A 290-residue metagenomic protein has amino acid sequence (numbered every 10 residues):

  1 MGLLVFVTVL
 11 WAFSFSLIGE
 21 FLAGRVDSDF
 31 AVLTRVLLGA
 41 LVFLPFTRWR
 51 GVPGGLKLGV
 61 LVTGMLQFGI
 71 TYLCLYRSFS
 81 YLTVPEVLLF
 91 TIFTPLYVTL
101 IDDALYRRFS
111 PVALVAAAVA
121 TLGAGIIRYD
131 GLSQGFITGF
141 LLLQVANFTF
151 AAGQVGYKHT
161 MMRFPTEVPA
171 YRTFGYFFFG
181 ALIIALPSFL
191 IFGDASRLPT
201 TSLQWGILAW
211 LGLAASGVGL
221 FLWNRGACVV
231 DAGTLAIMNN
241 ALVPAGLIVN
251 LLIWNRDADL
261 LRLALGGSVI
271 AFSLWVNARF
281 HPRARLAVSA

Functional and structural regions predicted by a protein language model:
M1, G24-D29, V52-L58, Y129-T149 (+2 more regions): Juxtamembrane helix-entry segments on the extracytoplasmic side of multipass membrane proteins
L10, S14-F15, L44-V87, T91 (+2 more regions): Specific transmembrane alpha-helical segments of multi-pass solute transporters/efflux pumps, especially DMT/EamA
F13, L17-E20, L38-G54, Q67 (+4 more regions): Membrane-interface helix-cap regions at the ends of transmembrane helices in multi-pass membrane proteins
G19, A40-F43, V98-T99, L132-G193 (+1 more regions): Transmembrane alpha-helical segments that form core, pore/gating elements of small-molecule transporters/exporters
F30-L37, N240-A290: C-terminal-most transmembrane helix of multi-pass membrane proteins
L33-T34, E86-F93, Y157-L182, L213-L252: Helix-helix packing/entry segments at the starts of transmembrane helices
V42-G51, T94-V115, P244-L263: C-terminal transmembrane-helix exit sites in multi-pass transporters
F43, F93, F109-Y129, N240-A241 (+1 more regions): Hydrophobic transmembrane alpha-helices of multi-pass small-molecule transport proteins
